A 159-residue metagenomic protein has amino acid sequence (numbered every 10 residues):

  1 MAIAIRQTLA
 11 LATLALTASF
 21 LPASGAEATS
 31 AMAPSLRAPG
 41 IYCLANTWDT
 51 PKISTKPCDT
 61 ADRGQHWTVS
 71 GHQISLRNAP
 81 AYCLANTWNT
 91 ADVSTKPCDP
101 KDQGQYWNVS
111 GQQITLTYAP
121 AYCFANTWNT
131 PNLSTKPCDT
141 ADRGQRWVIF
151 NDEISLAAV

Functional and structural regions predicted by a protein language model:
M1-A28: Secretory targeting and sorting signals
T29-V159: Lectin-like carbohydrate-binding module/patch detector with strong preference for beta-trefoil
